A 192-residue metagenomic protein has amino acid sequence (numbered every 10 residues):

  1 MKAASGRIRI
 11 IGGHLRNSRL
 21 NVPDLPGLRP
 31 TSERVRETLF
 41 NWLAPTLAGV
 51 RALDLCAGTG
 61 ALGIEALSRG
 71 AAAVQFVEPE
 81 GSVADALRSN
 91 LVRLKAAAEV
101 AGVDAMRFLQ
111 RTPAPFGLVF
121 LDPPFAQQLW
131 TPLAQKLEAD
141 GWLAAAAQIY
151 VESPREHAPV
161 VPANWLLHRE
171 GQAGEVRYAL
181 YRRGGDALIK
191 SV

Functional and structural regions predicted by a protein language model:
M1-V192: Class I S-adenosyl-L-methionine-dependent methyltransferase catalytic core
